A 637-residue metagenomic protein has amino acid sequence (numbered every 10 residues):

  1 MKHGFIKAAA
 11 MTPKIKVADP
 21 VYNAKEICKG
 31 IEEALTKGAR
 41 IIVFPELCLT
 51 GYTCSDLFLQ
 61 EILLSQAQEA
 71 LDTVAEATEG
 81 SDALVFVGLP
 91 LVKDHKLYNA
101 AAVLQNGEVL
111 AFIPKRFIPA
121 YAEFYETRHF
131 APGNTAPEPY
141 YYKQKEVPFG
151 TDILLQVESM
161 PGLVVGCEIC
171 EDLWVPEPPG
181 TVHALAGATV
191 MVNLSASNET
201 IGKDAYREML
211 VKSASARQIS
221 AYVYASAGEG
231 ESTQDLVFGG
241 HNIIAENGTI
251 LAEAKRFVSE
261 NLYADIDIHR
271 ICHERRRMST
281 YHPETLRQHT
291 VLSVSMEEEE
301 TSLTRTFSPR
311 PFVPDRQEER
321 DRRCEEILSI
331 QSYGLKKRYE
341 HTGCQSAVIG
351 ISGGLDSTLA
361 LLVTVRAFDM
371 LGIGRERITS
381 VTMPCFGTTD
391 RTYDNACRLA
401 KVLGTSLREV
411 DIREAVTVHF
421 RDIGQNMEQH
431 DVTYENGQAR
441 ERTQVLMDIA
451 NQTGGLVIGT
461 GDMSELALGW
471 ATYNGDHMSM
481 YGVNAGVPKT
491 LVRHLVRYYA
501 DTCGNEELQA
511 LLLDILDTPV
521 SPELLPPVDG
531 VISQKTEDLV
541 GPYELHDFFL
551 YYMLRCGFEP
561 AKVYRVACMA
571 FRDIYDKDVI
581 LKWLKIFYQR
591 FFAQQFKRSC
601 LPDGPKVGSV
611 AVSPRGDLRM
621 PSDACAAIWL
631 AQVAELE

Functional and structural regions predicted by a protein language model:
M1-G350, R366-R375, L407: Enzyme catalytic cores with a strong preference for nitrogen-chemistry domains
K7, P161-L163, S220, E229-S232 (+4 more regions): ATP/NTP-dependent adenylation/nucleotidyl-transfer catalytic domains that generate, transfer, or process NMP-activated
